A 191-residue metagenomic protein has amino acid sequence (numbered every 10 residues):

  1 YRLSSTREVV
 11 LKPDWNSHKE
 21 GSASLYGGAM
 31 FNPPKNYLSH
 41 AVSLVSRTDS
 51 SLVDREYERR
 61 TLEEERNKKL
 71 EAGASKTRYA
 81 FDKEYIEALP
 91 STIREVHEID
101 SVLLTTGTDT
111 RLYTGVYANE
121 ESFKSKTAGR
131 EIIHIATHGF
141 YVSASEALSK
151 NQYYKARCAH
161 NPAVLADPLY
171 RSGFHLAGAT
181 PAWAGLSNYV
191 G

Functional and structural regions predicted by a protein language model:
Y1-G191: Catalytic cores of enzymes
